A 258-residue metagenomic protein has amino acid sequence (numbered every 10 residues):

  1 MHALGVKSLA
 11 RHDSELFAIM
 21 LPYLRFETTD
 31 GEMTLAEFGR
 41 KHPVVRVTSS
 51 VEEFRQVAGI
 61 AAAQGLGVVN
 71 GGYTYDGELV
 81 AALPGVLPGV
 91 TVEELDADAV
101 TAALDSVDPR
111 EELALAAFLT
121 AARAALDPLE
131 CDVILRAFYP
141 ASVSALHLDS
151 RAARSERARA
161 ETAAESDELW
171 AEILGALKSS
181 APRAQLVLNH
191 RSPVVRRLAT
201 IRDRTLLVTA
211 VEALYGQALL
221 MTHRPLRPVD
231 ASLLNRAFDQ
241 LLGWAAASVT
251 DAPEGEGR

Functional and structural regions predicted by a protein language model:
M1-R258: Conserved GHKL (Bergerat-fold) ATPase module
